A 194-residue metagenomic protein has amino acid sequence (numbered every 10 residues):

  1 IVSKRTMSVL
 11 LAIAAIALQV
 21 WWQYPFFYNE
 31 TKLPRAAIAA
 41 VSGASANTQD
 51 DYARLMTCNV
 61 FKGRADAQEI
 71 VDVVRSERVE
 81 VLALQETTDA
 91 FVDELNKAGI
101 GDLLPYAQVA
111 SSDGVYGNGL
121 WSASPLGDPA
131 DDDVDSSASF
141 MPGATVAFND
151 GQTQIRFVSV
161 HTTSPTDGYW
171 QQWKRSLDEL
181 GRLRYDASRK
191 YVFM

Functional and structural regions predicted by a protein language model:
I1-V2: Membrane-embedded alpha-helical segments of integral membrane proteins
V9-S76: N-terminal signal-anchor transmembrane helix
D51, L55, G63-R75, A83-M194: Soluble catalytic domains of enzymes that build or remodel membrane lipids, polysaccharides, and related
E80: Short acidic/polar active-site loop segments enriched in Thr and Asp
